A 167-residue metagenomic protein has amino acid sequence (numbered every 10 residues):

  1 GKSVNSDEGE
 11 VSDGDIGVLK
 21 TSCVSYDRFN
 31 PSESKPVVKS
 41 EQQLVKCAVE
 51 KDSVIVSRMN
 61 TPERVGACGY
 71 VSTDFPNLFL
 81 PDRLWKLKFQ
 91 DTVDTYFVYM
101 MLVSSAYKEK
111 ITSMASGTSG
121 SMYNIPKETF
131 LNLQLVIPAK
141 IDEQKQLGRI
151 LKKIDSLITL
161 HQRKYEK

Functional and structural regions predicted by a protein language model:
G1-K167: Feature detects amphipathic, helix-rich regulatory segments
